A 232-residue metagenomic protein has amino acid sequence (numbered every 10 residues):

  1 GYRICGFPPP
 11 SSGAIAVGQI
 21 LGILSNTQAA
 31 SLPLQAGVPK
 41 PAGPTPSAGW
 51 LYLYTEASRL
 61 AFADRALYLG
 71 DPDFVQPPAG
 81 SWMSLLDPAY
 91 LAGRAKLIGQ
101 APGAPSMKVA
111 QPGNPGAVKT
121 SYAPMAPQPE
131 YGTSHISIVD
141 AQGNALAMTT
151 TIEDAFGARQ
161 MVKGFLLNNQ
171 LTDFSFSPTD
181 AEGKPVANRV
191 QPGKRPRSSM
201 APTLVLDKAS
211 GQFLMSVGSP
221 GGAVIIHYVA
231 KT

Functional and structural regions predicted by a protein language model:
Y2-P9, S31: Long, well-ordered, tryptophan-enriched scaffold segments
F7-S11, M125-P129, V190-R197: Short Gly/Pro-enriched turn/cap motifs at secondary-structure boundaries
P10-S11, I152, P220: A generic structural motif
G13-V17, W50-A57, I225, V229-T232: Stable alpha-helical elements in mature extracytoplasmic
Q19-T27, G218-T232: Alpha-helical support elements that line or immediately flank enzyme active sites and cofactor-binding pockets
A30-T151, Q160-V162: Internal maturation/activation junctions in enzymes
V139, N144-M215, A223-H227, K231: Active-site rim segments in enzyme catalytic domains, especially the processed small/beta chain of N-terminal
